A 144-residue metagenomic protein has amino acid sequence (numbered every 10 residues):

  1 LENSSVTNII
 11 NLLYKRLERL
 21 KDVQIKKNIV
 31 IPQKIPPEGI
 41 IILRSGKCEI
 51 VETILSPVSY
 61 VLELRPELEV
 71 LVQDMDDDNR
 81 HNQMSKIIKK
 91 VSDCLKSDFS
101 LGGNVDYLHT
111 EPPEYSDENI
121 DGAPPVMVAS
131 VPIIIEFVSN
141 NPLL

Functional and structural regions predicted by a protein language model:
L1-K34, G46-L144: Charged, amphipathic alpha-helical segments and their flanking helix caps
E38-L43: A short glycine-rich, His/Asp/Glu-containing loop-to-beta-strand
